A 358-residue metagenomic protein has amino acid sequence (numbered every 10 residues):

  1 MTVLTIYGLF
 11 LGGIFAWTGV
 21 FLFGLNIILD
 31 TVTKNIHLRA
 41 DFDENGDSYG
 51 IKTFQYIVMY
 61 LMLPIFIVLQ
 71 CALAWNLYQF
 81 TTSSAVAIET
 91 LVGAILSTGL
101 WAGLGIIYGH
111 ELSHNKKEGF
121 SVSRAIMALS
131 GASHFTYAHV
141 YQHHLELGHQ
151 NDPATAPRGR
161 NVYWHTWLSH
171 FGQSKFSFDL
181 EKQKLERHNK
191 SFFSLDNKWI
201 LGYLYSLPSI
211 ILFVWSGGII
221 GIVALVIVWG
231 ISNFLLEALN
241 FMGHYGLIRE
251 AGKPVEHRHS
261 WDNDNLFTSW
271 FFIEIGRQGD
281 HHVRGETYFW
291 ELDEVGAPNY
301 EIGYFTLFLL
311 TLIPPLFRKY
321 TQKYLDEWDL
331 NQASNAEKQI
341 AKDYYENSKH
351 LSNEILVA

Functional and structural regions predicted by a protein language model:
M1-K34, I51-Y78, T82-A102, S194-E237: Alpha-helical bilayer-embedded segments of polytopic membrane proteins, i.e., transmembrane/intramembrane helices
T2, F42, G46, A87-T90 (+8 more regions): A generic structural signal for ordered alpha-helices
T5-G12, K117-N197, L225, I231-A358: Cytosolic/stromal cytosol-facing helical appendages immediately following the last transmembrane segment
I28-R39, G103-Y108, S133-T136, L235-H244: Juxtamembrane membrane-interface segments at transmembrane alpha-helix termini
N35-G46, S177-R187: Non-transmembrane, extramembrane segments of multi-pass ion/lipid transporters
I36-R39, N76-T82, S113, G246 (+1 more regions): Juxtamembrane transmembrane-helix termini
F42-I65, V255-N265, E294-Y300: Juxtamembrane helix-capping/reentrant segments at transmembrane boundaries
E44-F171: Intramembrane catalytic core of multi-pass membrane enzymes that act on lipidic substrates
